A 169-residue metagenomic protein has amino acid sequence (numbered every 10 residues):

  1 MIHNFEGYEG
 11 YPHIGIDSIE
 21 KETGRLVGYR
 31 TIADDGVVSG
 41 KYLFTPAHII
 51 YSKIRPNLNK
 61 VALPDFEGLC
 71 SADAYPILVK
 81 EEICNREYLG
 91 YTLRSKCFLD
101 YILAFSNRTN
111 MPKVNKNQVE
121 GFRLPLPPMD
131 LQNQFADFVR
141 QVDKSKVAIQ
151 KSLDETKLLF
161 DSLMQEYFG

Functional and structural regions predicted by a protein language model:
M1-I2, F98, D161: Generic structural signal for secondary-structure transition and capping sites
M1-N4, Y11-P46, D65: Sequence-specific dsDNA recognition surfaces
I16, L63-P64, V79, L124-L126: Hydrophobic residues in beta-strands and at strand termini
V37-V38, R108, V147: Short, solvent-exposed loop/turn positions at domain surfaces that link secondary-structure elements or cap domain
G40-Y42, P46-R94, F98: A short beta-sheet element
I54, G68-Y75, N107-N133: A short glycine-rich beta-alpha junction/loop motif
G121-G169: Amphipathic alpha-helical coiled-coil/heptad-repeat segments
